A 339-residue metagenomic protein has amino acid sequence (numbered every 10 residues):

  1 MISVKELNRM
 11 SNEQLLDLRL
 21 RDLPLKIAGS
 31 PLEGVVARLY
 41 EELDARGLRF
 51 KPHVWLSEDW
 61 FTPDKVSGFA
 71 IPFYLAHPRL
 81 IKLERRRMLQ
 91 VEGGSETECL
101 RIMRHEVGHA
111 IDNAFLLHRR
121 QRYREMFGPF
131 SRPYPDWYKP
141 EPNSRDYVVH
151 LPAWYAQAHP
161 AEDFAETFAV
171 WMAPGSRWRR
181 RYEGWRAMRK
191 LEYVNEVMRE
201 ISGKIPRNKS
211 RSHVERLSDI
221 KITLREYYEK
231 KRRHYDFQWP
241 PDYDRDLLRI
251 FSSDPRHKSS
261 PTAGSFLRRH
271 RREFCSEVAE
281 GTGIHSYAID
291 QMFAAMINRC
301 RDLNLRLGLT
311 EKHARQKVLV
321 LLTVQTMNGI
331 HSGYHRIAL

Functional and structural regions predicted by a protein language model:
I2-M10, L15-L18, F164-L339: Pan-zinc metallopeptidase signature
L23-A28, L151-H159, R177-G184: Active-site rim elements
L23-L83, G93, T323-N328: Auxiliary, metal-adjacent structural segments of Zn-dependent hydrolase domains
L83-R104, A156: Short pre-active-site segment immediately N-terminal to the catalytic Zn-binding motif
G93-R101, N113-D146: Post-HEXXH active-site segment of zinc metalloproteases
T97-R101, A153-F164, G184-A187: Active-site metal-coordination segments of metallo-dependent hydrolases
G108-L116, A169: Active-site-flanking alpha-helical
P133-A153, Q157, V170-P174: Conserved active-site neighborhood of enzyme catalytic/cofactor-binding cores
